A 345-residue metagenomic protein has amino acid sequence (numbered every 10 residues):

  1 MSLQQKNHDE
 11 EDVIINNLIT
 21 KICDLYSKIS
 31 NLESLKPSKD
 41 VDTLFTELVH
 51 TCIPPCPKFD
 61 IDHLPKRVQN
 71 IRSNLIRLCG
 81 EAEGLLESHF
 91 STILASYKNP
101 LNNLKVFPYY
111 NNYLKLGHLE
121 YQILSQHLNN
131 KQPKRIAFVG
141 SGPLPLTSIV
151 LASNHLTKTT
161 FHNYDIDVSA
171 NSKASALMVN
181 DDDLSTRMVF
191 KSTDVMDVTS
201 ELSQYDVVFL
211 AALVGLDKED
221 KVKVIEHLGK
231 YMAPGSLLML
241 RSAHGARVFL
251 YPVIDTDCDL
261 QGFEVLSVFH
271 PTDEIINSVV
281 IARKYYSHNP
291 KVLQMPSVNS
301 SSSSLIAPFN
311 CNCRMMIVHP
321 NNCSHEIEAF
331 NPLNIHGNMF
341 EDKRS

Functional and structural regions predicted by a protein language model:
M1-K58: Long terminal accessory regions outside catalytic cores
S2, N180, K191-S345: Domain-level detector for long C-terminal conserved domains
T46-K131: Conserved Class I S-adenosyl-L-methionine-dependent methyltransferase catalytic core
P143-K158: Conserved SAM-binding loop of SAM-dependent methyltransferases across substrates and taxa, primarily the Class I
T160-I166: Conserved SAM-binding motif I beta-strand of class I
F161, M188-F190: Hydrophobic/aromatic anchor residues within beta-strands of the central parallel beta-sheet of Rossmann-like
S169-A170: Conserved short alpha-helix immediately C-terminal to the canonical SAM/SAH-binding motif I of Rossmann-like
A174-S175: Conserved SAM-binding loop
